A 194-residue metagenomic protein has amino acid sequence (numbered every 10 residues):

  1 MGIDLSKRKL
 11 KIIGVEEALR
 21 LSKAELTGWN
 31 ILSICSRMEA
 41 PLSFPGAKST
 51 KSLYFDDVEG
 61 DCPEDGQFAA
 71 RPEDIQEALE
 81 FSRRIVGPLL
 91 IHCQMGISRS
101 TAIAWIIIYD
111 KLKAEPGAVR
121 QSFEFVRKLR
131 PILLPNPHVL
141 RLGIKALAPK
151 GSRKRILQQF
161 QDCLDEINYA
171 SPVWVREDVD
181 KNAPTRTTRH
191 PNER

Functional and structural regions predicted by a protein language model:
M1-L53: Glycine-rich, flexible N-terminal cofactor/catalytic loop recognition
A40-L42, D61, S98-A102: Short catalytic/ligand-binding loop motif for oxyanion handling, primarily in non-cytosolic enzymes, centered on
P45-A47, A104-I107: Short, glycine/charged-enriched secondary-structure capping and boundary segments
K51-L90, G117: Helix-loop module immediately N-terminal to the HCX5R catalytic loop in PTP-like cysteine phosphatase domains
G66, M95, R99, P131: Conserved aromatic-histidine-acidic binding/catalytic patches
F68, I91-M95, R127: Non-catalytic interaction surface on structured domains
R84-P88, Y109-R194: PTP/DSP superfamily signal
L89-I106: A phosphate-binding catalytic loop at a beta-strand-loop-alpha-helix junction that coordinates phosphoryl groups
